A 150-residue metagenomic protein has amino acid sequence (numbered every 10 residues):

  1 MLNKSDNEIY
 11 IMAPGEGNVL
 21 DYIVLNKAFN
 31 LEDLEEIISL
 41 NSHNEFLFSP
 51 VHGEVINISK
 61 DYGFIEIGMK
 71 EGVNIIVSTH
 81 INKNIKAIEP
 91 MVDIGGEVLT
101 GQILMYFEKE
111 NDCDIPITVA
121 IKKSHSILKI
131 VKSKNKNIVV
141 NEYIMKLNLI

Functional and structural regions predicted by a protein language model:
M1-I150: Contiguous, well-folded functional domains in the mature portion of proteins
